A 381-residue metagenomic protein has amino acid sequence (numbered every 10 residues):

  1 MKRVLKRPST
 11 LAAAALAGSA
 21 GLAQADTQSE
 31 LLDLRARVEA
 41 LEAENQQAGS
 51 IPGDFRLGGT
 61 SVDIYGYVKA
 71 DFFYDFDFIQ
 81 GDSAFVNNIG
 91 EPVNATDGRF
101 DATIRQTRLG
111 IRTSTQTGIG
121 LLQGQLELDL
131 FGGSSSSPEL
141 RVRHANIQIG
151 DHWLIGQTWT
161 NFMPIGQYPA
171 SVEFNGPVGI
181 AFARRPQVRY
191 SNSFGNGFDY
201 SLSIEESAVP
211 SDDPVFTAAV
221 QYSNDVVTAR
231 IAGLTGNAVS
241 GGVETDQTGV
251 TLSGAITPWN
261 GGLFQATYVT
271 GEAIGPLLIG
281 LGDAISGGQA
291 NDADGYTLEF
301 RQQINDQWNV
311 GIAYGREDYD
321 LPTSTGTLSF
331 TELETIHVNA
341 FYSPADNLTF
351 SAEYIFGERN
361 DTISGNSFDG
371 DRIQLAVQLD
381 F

Functional and structural regions predicted by a protein language model:
K2-F78: N-terminal periplasmic/intermembrane-space "pro-region" immediately following the signal or transit peptide
S50-T217, Q221-T228, A255-P258, T270: Outer membrane beta-barrel
F73-D75, Q116, D129-S135, T160-F174 (+5 more regions): Sequence/structural signature of outer-membrane beta-barrel proteins
F100-I104, S137-H144, G179-A183, V209-V215 (+5 more regions): Transmembrane beta-barrel outer-membrane domains
T107-I111, A145-I147, V188-Y190, A218-V220 (+7 more regions): Membrane-embedded beta-strands of outer-membrane beta-barrel proteins, especially the hydrophobic/small aromatic
G118-L121, D151-I155, N196-Y200, V226-I231 (+3 more regions): Repeated loop/turn-to-beta-strand initiation elements of outer-membrane beta-barrel proteins
A218, Y222-T335: Detector for outer-membrane/organellar transmembrane beta-barrel domains, recognizing the amphipathic beta-strand
I256, Y342-D346, Y354, F368-F381: Outer-membrane beta-barrel "beta-signal"
